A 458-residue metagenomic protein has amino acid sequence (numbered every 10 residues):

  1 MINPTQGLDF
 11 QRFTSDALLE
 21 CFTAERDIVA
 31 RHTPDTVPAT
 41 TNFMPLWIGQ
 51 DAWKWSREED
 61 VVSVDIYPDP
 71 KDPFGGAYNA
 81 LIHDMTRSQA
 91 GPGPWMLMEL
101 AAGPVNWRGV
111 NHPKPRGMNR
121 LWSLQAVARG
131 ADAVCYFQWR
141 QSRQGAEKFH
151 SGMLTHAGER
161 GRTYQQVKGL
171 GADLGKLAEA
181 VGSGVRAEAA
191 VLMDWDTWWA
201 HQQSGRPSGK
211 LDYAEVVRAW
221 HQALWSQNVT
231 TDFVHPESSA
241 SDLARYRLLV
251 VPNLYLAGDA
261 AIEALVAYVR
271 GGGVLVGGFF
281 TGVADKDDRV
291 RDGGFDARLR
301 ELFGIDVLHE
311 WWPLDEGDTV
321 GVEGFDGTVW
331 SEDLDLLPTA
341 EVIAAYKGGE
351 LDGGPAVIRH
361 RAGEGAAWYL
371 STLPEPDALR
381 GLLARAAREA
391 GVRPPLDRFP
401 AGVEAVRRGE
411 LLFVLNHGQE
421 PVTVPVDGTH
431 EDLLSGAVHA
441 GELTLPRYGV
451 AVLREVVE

Functional and structural regions predicted by a protein language model:
M1-E20, A24: Active-site-proximal, well-structured secondary-structure segments within enzyme catalytic domains
R12, T23, R31, D35-T36 (+4 more regions): Carbohydrate-binding surfaces of carbohydrate-active enzymes
Q50-A52: Short, glycine/polar-rich helix-capping loops at beta-to-alpha or helix-loop-helix junctions that flank or form
